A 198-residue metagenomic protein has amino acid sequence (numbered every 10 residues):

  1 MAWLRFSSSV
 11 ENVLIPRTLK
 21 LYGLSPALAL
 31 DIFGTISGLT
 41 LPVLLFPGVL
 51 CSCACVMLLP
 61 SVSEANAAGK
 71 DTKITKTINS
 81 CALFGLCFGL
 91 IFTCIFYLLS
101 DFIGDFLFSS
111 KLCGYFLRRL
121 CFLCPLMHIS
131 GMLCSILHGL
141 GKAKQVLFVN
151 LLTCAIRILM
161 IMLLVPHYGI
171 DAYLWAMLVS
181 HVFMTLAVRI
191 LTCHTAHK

Functional and structural regions predicted by a protein language model:
W3, A29-C51, F84: Alpha-helical transmembrane segments of polytopic membrane transporters and translocases
N12, C134, L163, L178-K198: C-terminal transmembrane helix end/exit motif
S37, K70-C87, I91-L99, L117: Interfacial transmembrane-helix starts/ends
L45-A68: Helix-loop junctions and terminal segments of transmembrane helices in multi-pass membrane transport/translocation
A68, S110, G139-L140, H167: Helix-loop interface residues and adjacent transmembrane-helix termini in multi-pass membrane transporters, primarily
I91-S109, H167: Short membrane-interface helical motifs at transmembrane helix boundaries in multi-pass membrane transporters
F122-V149: Membrane-interface junctions at transmembrane-helix termini in multi-pass inner-membrane proteins
G141-K144, C154-L186: Membrane-interface helix-loop junctions in multi-pass transport and translocation proteins
